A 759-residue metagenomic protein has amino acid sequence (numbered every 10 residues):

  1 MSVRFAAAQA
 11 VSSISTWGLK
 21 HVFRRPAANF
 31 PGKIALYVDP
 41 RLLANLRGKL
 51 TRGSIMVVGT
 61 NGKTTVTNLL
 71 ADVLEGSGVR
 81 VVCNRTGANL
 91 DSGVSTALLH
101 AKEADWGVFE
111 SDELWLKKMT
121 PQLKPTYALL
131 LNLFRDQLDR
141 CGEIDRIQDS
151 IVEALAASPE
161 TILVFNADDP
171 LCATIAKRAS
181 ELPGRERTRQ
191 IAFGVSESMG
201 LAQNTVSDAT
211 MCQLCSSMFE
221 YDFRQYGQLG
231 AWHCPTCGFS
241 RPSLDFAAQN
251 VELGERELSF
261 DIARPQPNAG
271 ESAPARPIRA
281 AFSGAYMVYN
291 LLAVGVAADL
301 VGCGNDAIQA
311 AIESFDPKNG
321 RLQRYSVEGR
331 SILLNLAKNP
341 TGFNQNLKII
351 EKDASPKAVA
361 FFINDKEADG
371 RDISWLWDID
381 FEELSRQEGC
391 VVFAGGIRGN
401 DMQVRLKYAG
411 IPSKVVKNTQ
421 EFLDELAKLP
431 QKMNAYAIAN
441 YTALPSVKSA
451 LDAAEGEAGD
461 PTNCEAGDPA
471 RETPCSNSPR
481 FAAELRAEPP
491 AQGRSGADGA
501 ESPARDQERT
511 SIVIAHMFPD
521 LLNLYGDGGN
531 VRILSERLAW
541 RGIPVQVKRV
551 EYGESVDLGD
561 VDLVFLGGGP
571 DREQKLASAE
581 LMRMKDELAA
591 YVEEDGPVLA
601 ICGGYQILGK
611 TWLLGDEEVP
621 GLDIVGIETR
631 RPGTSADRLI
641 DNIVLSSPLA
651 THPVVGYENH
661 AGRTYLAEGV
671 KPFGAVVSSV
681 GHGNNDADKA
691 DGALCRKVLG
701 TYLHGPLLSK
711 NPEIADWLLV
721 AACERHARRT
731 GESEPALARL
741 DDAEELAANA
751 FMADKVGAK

Functional and structural regions predicted by a protein language model:
R4-G194, G200-M211: Phosphate-binding loop of NTP-binding sites
L123-N132, L229-P242, F282-E313, H704: A conserved, hydrophobic alpha-helical segment in the catalytic core of large ATP/adenylate-utilizing enzymes
S196-R256, A281: Cys/His-rich short segments
F239, L253-E255, A298-L333, A337: Gly/charged, well-structured mid-domain segments that form the phosphate/adenylate-handling core of ATP-dependent
L336-K417, C464: Active-site beta-alpha connecting loops in nucleotide-dependent enzymes
R480, A500-E593, S709-K759: N-terminal beta1-alpha1 cap of cysteine-dependent amidohydrolase-like domains
D571-S646: Cysteine-nucleophile active-site neighborhood
D616-D691: Pocket-forming structural segment of enzyme catalytic cores
